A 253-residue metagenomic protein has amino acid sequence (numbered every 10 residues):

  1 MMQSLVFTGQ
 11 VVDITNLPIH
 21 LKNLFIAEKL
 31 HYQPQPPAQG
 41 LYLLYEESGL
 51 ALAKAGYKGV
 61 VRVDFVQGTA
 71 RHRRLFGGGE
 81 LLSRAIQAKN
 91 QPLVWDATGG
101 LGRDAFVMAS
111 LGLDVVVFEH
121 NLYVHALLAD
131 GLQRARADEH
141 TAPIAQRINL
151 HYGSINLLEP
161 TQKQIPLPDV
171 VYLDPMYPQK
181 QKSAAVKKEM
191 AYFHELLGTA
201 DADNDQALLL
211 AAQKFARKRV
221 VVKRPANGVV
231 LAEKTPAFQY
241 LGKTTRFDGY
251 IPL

Functional and structural regions predicted by a protein language model:
M1-V94, S110, T161: S-adenosyl-L-methionine
L81-V124: Hydrophobic alpha-helical segments and helix pairs
V94-A105, L167-A184: Conserved proline-anchored active-site loop of SAM-dependent methyltransferases that bridges a beta-strand
G99-L101, L122, L157, Y177-P178 (+1 more regions): Short, glycine/acidic-enriched loop or turn micro-motifs at the edges of active sites
D114, F118-V170: S-adenosyl-L-methionine
N156-L157, T161, T199-Q213: A short, acidic, amphipathic alpha-helical segment used as a generic capping/interface helix at domain edges
M176-L208: Mobile active-site "lid"/loop adjacent to the S-adenosyl-L-methionine
N204-I251: Conserved Class I SAM-dependent methyltransferase catalytic core
